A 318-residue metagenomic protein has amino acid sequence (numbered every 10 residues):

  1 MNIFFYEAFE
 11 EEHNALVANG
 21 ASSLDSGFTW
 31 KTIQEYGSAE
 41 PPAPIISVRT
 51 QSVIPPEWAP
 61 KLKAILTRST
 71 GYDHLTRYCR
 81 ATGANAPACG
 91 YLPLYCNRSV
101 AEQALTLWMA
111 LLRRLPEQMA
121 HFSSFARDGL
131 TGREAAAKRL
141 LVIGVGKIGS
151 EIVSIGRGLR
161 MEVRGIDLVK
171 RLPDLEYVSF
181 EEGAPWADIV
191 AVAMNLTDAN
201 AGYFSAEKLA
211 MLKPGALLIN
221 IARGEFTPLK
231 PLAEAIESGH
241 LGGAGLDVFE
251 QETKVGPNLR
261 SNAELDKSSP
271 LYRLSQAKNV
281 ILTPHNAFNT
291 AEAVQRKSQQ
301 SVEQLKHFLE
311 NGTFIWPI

Functional and structural regions predicted by a protein language model:
M1-A43: N-terminal glycine-/charge-rich "phosphate-binding" loop or analogous flexible N-terminal tail
T29-P41, P55-P56, L172-A187: Short acidic low-complexity segments
P44-A120, G129-R133: Phosphate/diphosphate ligand-binding glycine-rich loop within oxidoreductases
T50-Q51, T70, A193-L196, A222-R223 (+1 more regions): Short glycine-/small-residue-rich Rossmann-like dinucleotide-binding loops
A101-E117, G158-L159, Q299-G312: Oxidoreductase and adenylate-handling cofactor-binding alpha/beta cores
L130-P214: Rossmann-like dinucleotide/phosphate-binding beta-alpha-beta segment
G215, G224-I318: Rossmann-like dinucleotide-binding domain for NAD(H)/NADP(H)
